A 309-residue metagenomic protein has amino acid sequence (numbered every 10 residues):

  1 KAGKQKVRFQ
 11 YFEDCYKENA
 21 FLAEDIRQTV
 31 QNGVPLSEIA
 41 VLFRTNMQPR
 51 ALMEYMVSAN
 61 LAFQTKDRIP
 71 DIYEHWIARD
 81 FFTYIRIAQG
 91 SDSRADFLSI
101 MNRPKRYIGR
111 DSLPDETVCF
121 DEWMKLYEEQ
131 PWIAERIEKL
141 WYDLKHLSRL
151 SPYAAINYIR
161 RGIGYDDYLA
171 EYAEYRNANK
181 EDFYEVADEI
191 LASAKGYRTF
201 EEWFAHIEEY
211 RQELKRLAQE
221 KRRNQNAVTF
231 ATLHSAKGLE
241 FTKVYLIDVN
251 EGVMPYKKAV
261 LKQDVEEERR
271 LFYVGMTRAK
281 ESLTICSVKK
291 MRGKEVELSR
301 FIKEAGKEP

Functional and structural regions predicted by a protein language model:
K1-A62, Q89-G90: Helicase P-loop NTPase motor core
Q10, Q64-K66, A231: General small-molecule cofactor/ligand-binding pocket signal
D14, R44, I69, L233-A236 (+1 more regions): Structured loop/turn residues at secondary-structure junctions
K17, R50-A51, Y73-W76, L239 (+1 more regions): Residues that form or flank phosphate/diphosphate-binding pockets in enzymes that use nucleotide phosphates
P35, M53-E54, F82-E308: Conserved helicase C-terminal RecA-like lobe
L42-M101: Long, highly charged, low-complexity intrinsically disordered interaction regions that mediate electrostatic DNA/RNA
N60-L61, K307-P309: Structural alpha-beta junctions
